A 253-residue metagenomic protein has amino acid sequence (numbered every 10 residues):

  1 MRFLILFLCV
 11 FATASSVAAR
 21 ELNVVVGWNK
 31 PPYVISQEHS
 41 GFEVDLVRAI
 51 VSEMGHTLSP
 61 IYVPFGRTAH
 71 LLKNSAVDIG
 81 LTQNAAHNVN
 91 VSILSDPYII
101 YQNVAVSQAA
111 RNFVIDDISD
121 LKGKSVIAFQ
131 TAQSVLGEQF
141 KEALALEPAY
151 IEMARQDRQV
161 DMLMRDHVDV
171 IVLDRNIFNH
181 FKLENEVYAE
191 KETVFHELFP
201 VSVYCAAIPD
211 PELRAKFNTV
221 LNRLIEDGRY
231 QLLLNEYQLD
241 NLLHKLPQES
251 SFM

Functional and structural regions predicted by a protein language model:
F3-T13: Sec-dependent N-terminal signal peptides
A19-N90, E152-M153, D227, E236: Extracytoplasmic small-molecule ligand-binding "clamshell" domains of the periplasmic binding protein/Venus flytrap
E21-I35, I118-S134: Short loop->beta-strand "edge-of-pocket" segments that line small-molecule binding or catalytic clefts across diverse
G27-K30, Y101-N103, E186-N218, N222 (+1 more regions): Periplasmic-binding protein-like
V44-E53, R111-N112, I118-T131, V203-N241: Extended ligand-binding regions for polar small-molecule ligands
V47-G55, D96, K122, Q130-A154 (+2 more regions): Ligand-binding cleft/hinge of the Venus flytrap
R48, S52, P60-D120, T131-L136 (+1 more regions): Acidic, polar ligand-binding/catalytic clefts
G66-D78, I93, Q156-I177: Short helices/loops that flank or line small-molecule/ion binding pockets
